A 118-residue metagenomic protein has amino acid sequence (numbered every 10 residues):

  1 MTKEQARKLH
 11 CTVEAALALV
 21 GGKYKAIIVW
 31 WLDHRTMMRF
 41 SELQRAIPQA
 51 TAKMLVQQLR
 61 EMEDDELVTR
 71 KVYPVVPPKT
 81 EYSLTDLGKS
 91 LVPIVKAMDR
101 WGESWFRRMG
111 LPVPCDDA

Functional and structural regions predicted by a protein language model:
M1-E4: Long, low-complexity, charged/polar intrinsically disordered regions in eukaryotic proteins
R7-M54, E81: N-terminal helix-turn-helix DNA-binding core of bacterial DNA-binding proteins
W30-W31, D86, S90-A118: Amphipathic alpha-helical dimerization/coiled-coil segments that flank or bridge DNA-binding/regulatory modules
M37, E66, D99-E103: A short beta-strand-loop micro-motif that forms or neighbors metal/cofactor- and ligand-binding patches at active-site
F40, K71, R107-L111: Short, hydrophobic secondary-structure boundary micro-motifs
L55, L59-M62: Basic amphipathic alpha-helical segments that dock to polyanions
E63-S83: Beta-hairpin "wing" of winged helix-turn-helix
